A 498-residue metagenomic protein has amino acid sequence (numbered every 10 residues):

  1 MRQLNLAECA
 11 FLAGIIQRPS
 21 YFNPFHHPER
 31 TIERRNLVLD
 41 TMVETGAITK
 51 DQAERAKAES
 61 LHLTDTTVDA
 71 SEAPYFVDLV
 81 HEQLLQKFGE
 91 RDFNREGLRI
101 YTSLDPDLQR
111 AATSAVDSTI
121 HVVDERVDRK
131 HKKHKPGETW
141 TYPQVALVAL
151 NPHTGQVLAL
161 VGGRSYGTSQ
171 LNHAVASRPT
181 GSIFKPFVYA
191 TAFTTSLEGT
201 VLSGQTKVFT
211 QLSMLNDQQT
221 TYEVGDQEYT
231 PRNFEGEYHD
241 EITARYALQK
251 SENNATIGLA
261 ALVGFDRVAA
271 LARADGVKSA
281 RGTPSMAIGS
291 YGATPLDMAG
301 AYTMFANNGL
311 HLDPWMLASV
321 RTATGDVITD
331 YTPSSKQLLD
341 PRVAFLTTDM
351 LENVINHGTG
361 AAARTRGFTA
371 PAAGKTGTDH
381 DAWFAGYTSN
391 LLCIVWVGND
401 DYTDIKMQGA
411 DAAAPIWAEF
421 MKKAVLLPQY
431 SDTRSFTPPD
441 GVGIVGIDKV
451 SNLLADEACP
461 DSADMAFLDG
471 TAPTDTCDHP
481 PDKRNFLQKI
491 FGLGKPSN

Functional and structural regions predicted by a protein language model:
M1-S114, L259, A270-A274, K278 (+2 more regions): Non-catalytic, structured segments within soluble enzyme domains
R2, D69-E72, E198-V268, T283 (+2 more regions): Conserved catalytic neighborhood of penicillin-recognizing serine enzymes
A7-F11, R30-T41, S71, Y75 (+16 more regions): Extracytoplasmic/secreted proteins, especially bacterial periplasmic and envelope-associated proteins
S20, L39, V43-T49, F88 (+12 more regions): A generic secondary-structure signal for well-formed alpha-helical elements
T102-T139, L147-N151, L160-V161, S165-H173 (+6 more regions): A penicillin-recognizing enzyme superfamily signal
P143-V145, G167-F187, V208-M214, I242 (+1 more regions): Short active-site loop at a secondary-structure junction that contains or immediately precedes the catalytic residue(s)
Y229-N233, G264-G300, M316: Mid-domain, small-residue-enriched loop/turn segments at the edges of structured enzyme/sensor domains
